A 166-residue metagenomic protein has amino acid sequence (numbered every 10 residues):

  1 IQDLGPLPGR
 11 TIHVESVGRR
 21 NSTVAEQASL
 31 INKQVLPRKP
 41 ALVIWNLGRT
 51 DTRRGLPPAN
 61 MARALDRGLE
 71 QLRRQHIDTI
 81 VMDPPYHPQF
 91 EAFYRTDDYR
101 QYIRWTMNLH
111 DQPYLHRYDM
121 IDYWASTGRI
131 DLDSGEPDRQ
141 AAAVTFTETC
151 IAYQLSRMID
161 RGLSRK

Functional and structural regions predicted by a protein language model:
I1-R63, D138: Conserved SGNH/GDSL esterase-like catalytic core that processes O-acyl groups on lipids and polysaccharides
P6, Q71, W105-T106: Alpha-helical scaffold elements within enzyme catalytic domains, especially in hydrolases
H13, D78-I80, P113: Proline-centered loop/turn at the N-terminus of a beta-strand
R19-V24, R49-R54, D78, P85-Q89 (+1 more regions): Solvent-exposed loop/turn segments at secondary-structure junctions within structured extracellular/periplasmic domains
E26, L30, K39-L42, L56 (+7 more regions): Extracytoplasmic/secreted proteins, especially bacterial periplasmic and envelope-associated proteins
N46-T50, G68-Q101: Active-site segments of SGNH/GDSL-like serine hydrolases that catalyze O-acetyl group transfer/hydrolysis on lipids
P88-K166: Catalytic His-Asp segment of secreted/periplasmic serine-dependent ester chemistry enzymes
